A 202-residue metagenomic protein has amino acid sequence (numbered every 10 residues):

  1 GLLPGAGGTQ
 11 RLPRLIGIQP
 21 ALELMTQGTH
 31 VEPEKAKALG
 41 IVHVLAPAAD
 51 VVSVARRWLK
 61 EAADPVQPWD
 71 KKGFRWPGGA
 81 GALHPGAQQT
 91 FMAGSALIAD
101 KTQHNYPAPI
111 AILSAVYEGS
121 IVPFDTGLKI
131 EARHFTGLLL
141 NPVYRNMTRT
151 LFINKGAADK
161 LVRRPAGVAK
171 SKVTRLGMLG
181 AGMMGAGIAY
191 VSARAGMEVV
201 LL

Functional and structural regions predicted by a protein language model:
T9-Q19: Hydrophobic, secondary-structure "cap" segments at the distal end of domains
Q10, L22, G40, V199-L202: Short beta-alpha connecting loops at secondary-structure transitions that line or flank enzyme active sites
Q19-H134, F152-I153, A157-G167: Amphipathic alpha-helical segments at domain termini/boundaries
K60, H134-R145: Long amphipathic alpha-helix in the N-terminal Rossmann-like dinucleotide-binding domain of NAD(P)-dependent
D159-L202: NAD(P)+-binding Rossmann beta1-loop-alpha1 motif at the extreme N-terminus of oxidoreductases
